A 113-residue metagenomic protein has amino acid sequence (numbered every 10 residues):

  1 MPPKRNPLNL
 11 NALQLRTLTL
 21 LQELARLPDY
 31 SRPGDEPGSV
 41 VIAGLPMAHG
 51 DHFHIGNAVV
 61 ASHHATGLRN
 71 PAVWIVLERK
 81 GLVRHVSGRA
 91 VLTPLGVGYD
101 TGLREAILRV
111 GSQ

Functional and structural regions predicted by a protein language model:
M1-A65: Short, amphipathic alpha-helical interface elements at domain boundaries that mediate macromolecular binding
P3, R79, V97-Q113: Short, amphipathic alpha-helical interaction segments positioned at domain boundaries
G34-D35, G88, S112-Q113: Short glycine-rich, low-complexity/disordered patches
S62-K80: Short amphipathic alpha-helical interaction segments
E78-G88: A short, conserved structural fragment
R89-P94: Minor-groove-contacting beta-hairpin "wing" of winged helix-turn-helix DNA-binding domains
